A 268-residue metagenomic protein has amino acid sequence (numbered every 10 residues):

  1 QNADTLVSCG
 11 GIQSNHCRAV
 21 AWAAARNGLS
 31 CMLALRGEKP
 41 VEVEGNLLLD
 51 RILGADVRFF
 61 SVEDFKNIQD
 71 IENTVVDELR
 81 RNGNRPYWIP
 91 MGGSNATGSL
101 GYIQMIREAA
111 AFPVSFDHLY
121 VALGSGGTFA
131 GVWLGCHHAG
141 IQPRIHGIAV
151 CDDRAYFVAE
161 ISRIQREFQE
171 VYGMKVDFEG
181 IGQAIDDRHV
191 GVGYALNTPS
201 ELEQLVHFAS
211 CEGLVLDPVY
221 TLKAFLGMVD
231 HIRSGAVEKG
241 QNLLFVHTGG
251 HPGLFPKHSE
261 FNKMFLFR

Functional and structural regions predicted by a protein language model:
Q1-N2, A19-S30, W133-G140, G227-A236: Alpha-helix C-terminal capping segments
N2-A21, N27-R36, F116-S125, I148: A short, small-residue-rich loop immediately preceding and capping a beta-strand
Q13-V20, R26, V43, G124-V132 (+2 more regions): Short glycine/serine/threonine-rich phosphate/pyrophosphate-binding segments that cradle anionic phosphate groups
R18-E63, A155-E167: Active-site-proximal loop->helix
G37-P113, I181-Q204: Small/polar-residue-rich loop-to-helix segments that shape phosphate-bearing ligand pockets
S99-A184, V246-R268: Glycine-rich phosphate/pyrophosphate-binding loop at beta-loop-alpha junctions
I181-K239: Active-site-adjacent helical/loop segments in soluble small-molecule enzymes
